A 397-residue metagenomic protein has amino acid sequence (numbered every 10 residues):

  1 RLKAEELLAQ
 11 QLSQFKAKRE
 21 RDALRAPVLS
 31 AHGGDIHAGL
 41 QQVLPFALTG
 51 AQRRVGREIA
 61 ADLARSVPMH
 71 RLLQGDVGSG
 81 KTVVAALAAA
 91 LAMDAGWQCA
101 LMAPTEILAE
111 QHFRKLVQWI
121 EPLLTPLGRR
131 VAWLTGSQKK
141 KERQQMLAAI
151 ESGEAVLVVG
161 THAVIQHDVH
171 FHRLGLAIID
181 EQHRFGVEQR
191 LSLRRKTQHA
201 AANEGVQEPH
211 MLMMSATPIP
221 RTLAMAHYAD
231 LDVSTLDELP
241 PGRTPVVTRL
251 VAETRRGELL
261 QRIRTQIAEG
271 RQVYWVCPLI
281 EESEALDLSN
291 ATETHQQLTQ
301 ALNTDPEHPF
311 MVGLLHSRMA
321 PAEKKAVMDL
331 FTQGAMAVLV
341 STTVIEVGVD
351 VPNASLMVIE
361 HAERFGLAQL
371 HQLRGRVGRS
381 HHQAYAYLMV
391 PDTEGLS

Functional and structural regions predicted by a protein language model:
R1-V43: Upstream accessory/linker segments immediately N-terminal to the RecA-like ATPase cores of bacterial MutS and a subset
A4, L48, S341: Hydrophobic (often cysteine-bearing) scaffold residues that line and stabilize catalytic clefts of nucleotide/cofactor
L24-R25, R54-R57, V67-S397: Inter-lobe coupling/hinge segments of SF2-like helicase ATPases
V28-H32, A51, N290: A generic short alpha-helical patch detector that favors 3-5-residue windows in or near N-terminal regions
H37-A64: Glycine-rich adenosyl-nucleotide cofactor-binding module
